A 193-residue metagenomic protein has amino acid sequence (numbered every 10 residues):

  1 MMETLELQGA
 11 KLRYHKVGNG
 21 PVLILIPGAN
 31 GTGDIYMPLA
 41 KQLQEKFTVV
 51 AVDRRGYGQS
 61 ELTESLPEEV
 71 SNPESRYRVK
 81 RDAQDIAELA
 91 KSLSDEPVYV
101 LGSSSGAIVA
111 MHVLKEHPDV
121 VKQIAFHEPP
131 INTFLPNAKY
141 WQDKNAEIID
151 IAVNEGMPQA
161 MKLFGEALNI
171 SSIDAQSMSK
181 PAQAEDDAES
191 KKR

Functional and structural regions predicted by a protein language model:
M1-E3: Short, hydrophobic/aromatic-rich segments at coil-to-beta transitions
E6-E69, S75: Conserved HGGG/HGGXW glycine-rich cap/lid loop of the alpha/beta-hydrolase fold
A40, A90, V113-L114: A conserved amphipathic alpha-helix that caps or lines the catalytic cleft of carbohydrate- and lipid-modifying enzymes
E45-K46, E96, E155: Structured helix-beta-strand junction loops
K80-V98: Conserved acidic catalytic loop of the alpha/beta-hydrolase fold
E96-L135: Conserved hydrolase catalytic core segment
F126, P130-G156: A catalytic-pocket lid/entrance helix-loop region that shapes and gates access to the active site across common
A146, I151-R193: Alpha/beta-hydrolase
